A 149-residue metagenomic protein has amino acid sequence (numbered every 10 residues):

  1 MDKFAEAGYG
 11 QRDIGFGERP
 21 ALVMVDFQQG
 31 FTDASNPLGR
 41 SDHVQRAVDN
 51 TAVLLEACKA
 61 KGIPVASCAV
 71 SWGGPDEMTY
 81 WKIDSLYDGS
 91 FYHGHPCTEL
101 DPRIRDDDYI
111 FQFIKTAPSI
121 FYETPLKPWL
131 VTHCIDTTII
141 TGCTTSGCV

Functional and structural regions predicted by a protein language model:
M1-Y109: Active-site acidic carboxylates
G94-C143: Internal catalytic-core helix/loop-beta-alpha segment that presents or stabilizes conserved functional determinants
T145-V149: Short glycine/serine/threonine-rich phosphate/pyrophosphate-binding segments that cradle anionic phosphate groups
